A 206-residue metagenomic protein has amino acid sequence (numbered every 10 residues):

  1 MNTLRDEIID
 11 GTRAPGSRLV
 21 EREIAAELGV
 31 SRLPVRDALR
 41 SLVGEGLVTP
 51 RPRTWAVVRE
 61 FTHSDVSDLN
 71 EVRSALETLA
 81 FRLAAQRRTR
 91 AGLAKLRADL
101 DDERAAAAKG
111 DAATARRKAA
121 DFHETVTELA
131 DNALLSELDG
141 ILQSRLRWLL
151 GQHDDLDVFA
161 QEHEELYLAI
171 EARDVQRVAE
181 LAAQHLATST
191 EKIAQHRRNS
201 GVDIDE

Functional and structural regions predicted by a protein language model:
M1-Q86, T190, A194-E206: Short linear motifs at protein or domain termini
I8, A84, A107-A108, I170-R173: Hydrophobic residues in alpha-helical segments
T12, L47, D111, D174-V175: Residue-level recognition of short, well-ordered coil/turn positions that link secondary-structure elements
E27, H153-E206: C-terminal regulatory/effector modules of DNA-binding transcriptional regulators
R36, R87-R90, T114-A115, L134-E137 (+2 more regions): Juxtamembrane/interface motifs at transmembrane-helix termini
A38, G151-D154: Short capping/connector residues at structural and topological boundaries
L69, R90-G151, Q161-A169, R177-A187: Conserved amphipathic alpha-helical segments that form helical-bundle/coiled-coil interaction surfaces
